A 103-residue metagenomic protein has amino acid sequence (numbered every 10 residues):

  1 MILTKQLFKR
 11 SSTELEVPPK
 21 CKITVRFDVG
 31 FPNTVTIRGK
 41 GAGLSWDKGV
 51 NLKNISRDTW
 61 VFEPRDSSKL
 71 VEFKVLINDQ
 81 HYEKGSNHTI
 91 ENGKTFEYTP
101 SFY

Functional and structural regions predicted by a protein language model:
I2-D28: Basic K/R-rich, polyanion-interacting modules in nucleoproteins and related proteins
K20-L70, N78-P100: Aromatic-rich carbohydrate-binding modules that target alpha-glucans
